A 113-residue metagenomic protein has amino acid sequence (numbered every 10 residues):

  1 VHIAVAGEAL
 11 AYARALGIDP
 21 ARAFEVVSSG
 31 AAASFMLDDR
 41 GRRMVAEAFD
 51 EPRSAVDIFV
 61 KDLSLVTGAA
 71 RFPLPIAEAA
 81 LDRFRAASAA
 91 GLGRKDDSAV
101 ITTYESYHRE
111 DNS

Functional and structural regions predicted by a protein language model:
V1-L16, V27-D39, V56-K61: Active-site-proximal catalytic alpha-helix in oxidoreductases
L10-A13, T67-A70, T103: Helix-loop "lid/cap" segments that line or gate small-molecule binding pockets
R14-A21, P73-I76: Structural helix-adjacent loops and short alpha-helical linkers that scaffold large soluble proteins
A21-S29, E78-D82: Beta-strand segments within the central parallel beta-sheet cores of soluble alpha/beta enzyme folds
A33-S98: Interdomain hinge/lid region at the active-site interface of Rossmann-like NAD(P)-dependent oxidoreductases
R94-S113: Short, basic/aromatic-enriched C-terminal tail that caps enzymatic domains
